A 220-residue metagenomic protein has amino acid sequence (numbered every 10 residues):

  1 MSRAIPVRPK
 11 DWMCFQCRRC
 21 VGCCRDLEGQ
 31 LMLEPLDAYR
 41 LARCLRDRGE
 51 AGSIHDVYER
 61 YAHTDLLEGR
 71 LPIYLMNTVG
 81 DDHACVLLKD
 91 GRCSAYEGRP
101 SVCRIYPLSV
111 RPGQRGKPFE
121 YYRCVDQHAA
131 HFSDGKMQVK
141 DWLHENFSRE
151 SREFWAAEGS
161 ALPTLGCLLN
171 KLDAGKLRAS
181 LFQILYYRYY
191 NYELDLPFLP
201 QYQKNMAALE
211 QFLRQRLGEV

Functional and structural regions predicted by a protein language model:
M1-V220: Short loop/turn segments that flank or connect secondary-structure elements
